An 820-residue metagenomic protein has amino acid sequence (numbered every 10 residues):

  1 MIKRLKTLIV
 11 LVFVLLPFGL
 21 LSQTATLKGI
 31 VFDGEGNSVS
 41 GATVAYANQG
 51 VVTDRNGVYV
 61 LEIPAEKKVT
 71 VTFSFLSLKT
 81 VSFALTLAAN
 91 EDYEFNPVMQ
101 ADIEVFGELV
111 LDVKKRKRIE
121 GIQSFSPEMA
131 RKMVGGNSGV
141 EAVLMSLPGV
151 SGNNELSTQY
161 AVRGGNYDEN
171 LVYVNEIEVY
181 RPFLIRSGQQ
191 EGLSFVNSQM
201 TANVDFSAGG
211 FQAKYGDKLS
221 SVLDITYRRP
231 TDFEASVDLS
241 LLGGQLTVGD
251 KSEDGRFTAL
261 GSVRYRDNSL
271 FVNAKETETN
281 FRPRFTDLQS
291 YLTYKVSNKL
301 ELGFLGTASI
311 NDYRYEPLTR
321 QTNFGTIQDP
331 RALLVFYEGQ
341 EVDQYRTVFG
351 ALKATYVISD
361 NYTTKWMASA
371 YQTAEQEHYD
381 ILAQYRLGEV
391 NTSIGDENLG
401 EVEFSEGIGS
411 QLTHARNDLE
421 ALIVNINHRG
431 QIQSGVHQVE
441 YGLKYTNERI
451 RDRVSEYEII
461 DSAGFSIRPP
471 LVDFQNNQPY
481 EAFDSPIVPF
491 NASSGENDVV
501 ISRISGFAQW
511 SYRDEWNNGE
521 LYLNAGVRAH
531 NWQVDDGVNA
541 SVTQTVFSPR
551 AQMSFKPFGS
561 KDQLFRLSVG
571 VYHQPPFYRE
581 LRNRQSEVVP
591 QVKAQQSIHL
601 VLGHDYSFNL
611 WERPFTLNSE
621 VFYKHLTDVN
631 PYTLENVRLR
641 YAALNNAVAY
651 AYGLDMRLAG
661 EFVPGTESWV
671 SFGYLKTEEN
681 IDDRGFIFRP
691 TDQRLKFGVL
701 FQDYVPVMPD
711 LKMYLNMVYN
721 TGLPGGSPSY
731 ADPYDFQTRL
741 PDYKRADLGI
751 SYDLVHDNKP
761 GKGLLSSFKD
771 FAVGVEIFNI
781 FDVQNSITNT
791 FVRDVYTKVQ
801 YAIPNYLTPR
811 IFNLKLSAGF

Functional and structural regions predicted by a protein language model:
F32-N37, T43-A45, T72-L78, A88-M133 (+3 more regions): Short, acidic, small-residue-rich periplasmic hinge/interaction motif at the N-terminus of Gram-negative outer-membrane
K79, T86-A89, K115-F211, V222 (+1 more regions): Periplasmic N-terminal accessory/gating domains of Gram-negative outer-membrane beta-barrel systems
K218, D254-N273, F285, R320 (+8 more regions): Surface-exposed extracellular loop regions of Gram-negative outer-membrane beta-barrel proteins
S236, L242-Y265, E278-P317, E341-A370 (+1 more regions): Transmembrane beta-barrel wall of Gram-negative outer-membrane proteins
K365-S369, F558, R566, A594-Y652 (+2 more regions): Membrane-embedded beta-barrel scaffold of Gram-negative outer-membrane proteins
A421-I423, K444, S493-K624: Structural signature of Gram-negative outer-membrane beta-barrels, strongest in the C-terminal barrel of TonB-dependent
W516-L521, Y623-H625, L644-P728, S817-G819: Gram-negative outer-membrane beta-barrel transporters
G665-S668, Y719-S727, Y752-F820: C-terminal beta-signal and adjacent terminal beta-strands/loops of Gram-negative outer-membrane beta-barrel proteins
